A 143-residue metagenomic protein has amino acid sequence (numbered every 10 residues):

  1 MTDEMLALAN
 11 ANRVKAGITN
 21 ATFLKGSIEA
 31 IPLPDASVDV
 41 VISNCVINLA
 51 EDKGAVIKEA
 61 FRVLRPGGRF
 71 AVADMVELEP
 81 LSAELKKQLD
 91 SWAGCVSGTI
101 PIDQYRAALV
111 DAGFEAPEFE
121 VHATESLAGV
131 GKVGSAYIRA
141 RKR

Functional and structural regions predicted by a protein language model:
M1-A30, A55: Class I SAM-dependent methyltransferase SAM/SAH-binding core
E29-V40: A short acidic, Gly/Pro-enriched loop at the edge of an enzyme's catalytic core that lines a small-molecule cofactor
D39-D52: A short SAM/SAH-binding and catalytic strip from SAM-dependent methyltransferases
G54-R69: A short glycine-rich, Lys/Arg-flanked "PGG" loop and its adjoining helix->strand segment in the class I
V72-D74: Acidic carboxylate diad motif detector
E77-V96: Short, glycine-/aromatic-enriched active-site segment of Class I SAM-dependent methyltransferases
S97-G113: Short alpha-helix
A112-E118, H122-R143: Core SAM-dependent methyltransferase catalytic element
